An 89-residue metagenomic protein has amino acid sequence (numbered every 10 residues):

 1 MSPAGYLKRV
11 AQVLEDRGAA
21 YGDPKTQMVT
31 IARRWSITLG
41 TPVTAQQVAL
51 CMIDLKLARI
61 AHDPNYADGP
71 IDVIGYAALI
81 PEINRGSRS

Functional and structural regions predicted by a protein language model:
M1-S89: Intrinsically disordered, low-complexity regulatory regions that flank transcription factor DNA-binding cores
